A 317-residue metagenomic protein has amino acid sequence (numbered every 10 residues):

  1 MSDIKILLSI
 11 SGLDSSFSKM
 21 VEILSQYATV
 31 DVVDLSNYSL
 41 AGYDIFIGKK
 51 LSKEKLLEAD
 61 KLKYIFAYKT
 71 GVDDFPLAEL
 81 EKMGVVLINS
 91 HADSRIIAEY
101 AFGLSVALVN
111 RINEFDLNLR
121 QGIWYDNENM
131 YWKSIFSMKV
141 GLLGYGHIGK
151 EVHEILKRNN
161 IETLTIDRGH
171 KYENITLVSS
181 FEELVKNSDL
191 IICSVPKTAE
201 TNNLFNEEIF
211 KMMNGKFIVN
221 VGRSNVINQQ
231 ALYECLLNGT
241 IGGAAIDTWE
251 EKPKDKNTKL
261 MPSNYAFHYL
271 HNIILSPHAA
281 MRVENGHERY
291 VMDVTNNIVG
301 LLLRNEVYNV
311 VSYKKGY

Functional and structural regions predicted by a protein language model:
M1-I45, N160-L164: N-terminal glycine-/charge-rich "phosphate-binding" loop or analogous flexible N-terminal tail
A41-G42, K61, K186-N187, M212-N214 (+1 more regions): Alpha-helix C-terminal capping/helix-to-coil transition sites in glycosyltransferase folds
D44-L119: Phosphate/diphosphate ligand-binding glycine-rich loop within oxidoreductases
K55, G169-N264: Rossmann-like adenosine-cofactor binding region
A98-L117, R158-I161, M292-G300, R304-N305: Oxidoreductase and adenylate-handling cofactor-binding alpha/beta cores
D116-E151: Glycine-rich NAD(P)-binding loop of Rossmann-like domains
G215, R223-Y317: Rossmann-like dinucleotide-binding domain for NAD(H)/NADP(H)
